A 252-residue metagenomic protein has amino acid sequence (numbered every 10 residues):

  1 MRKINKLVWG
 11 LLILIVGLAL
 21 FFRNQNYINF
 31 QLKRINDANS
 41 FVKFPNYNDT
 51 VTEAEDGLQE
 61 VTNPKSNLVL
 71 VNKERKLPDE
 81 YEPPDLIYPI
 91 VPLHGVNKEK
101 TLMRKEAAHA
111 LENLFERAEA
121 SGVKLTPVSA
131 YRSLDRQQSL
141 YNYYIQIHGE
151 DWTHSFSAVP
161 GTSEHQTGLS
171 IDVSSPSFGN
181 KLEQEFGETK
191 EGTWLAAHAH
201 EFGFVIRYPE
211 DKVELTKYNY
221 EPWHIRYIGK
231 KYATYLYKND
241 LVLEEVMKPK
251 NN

Functional and structural regions predicted by a protein language model:
R2-A130, L134-N252: Extracytoplasmic cell-surface/polysaccharide-interacting catalytic and binding patches
